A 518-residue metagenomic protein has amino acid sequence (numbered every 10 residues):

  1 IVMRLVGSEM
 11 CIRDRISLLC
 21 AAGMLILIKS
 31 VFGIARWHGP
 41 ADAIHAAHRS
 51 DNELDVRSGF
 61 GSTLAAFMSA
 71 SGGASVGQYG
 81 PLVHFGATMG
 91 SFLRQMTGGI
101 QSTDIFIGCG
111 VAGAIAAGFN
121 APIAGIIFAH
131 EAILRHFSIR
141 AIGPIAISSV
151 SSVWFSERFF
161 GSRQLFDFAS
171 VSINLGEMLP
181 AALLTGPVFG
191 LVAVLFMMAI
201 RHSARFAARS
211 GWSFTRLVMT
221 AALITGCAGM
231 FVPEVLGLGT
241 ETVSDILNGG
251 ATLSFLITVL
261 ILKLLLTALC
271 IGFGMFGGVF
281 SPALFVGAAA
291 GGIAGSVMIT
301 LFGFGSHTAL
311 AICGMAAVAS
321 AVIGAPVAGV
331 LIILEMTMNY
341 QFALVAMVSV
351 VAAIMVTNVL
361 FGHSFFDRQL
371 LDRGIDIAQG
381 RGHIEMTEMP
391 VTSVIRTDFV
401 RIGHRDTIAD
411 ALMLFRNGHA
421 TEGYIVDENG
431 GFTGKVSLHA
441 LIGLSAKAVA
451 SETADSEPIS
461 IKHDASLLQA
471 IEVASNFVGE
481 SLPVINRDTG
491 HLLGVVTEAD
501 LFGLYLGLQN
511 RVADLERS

Functional and structural regions predicted by a protein language model:
V2-E388, D398, I402-L414, A420-G423 (+5 more regions): Alpha-helical transmembrane segments and immediately membrane-proximal extracytoplasmic
I127, L331, T433-L441, L493-F502: Short hydrophobic beta-strand motif reused across regulatory alpha/beta modules
G362, E480-S481, L492: Short beta-strands and strand-coil junctions in structured, solvent-facing domains, enriched
R373, A513-S518: Post-kinase regulatory C-tail/linker adjacent to protein kinase catalytic domains
M386-F399, D406, A446-P458, A465 (+1 more regions): Bateman (tandem CBS) regulatory domains
I402-A420, V426, G443-S445, S460-R487 (+1 more regions): The conserved cystathionine-beta-synthase
